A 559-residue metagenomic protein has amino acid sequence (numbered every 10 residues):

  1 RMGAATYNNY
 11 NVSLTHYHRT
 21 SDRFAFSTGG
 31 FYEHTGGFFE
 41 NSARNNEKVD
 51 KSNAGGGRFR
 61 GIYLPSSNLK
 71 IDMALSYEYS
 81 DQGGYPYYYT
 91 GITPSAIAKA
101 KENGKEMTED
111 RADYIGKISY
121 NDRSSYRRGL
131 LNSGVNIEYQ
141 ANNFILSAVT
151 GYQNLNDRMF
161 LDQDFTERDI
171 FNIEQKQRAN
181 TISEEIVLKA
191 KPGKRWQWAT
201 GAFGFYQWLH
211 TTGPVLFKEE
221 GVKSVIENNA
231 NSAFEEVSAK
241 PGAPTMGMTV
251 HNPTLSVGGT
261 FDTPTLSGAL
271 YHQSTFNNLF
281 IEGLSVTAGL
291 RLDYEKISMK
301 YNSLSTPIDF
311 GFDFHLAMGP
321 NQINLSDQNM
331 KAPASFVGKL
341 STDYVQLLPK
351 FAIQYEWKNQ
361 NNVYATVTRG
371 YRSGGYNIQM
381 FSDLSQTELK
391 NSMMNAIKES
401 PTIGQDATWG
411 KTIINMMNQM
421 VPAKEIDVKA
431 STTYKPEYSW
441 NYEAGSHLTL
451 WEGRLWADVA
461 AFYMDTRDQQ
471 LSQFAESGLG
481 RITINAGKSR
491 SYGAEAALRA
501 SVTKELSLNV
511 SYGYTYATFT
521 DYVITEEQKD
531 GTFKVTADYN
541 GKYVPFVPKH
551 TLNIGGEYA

Functional and structural regions predicted by a protein language model:
R1-N41, E47-G57, L69, G129-S133 (+3 more regions): Outer-membrane beta-barrel translocator/receptor signature
M2-N8, Y32-G36, Y77-D81, A141 (+9 more regions): Transmembrane beta-strands of outer-membrane beta-barrel pores
S21-D22, E33, L64-N68, A141-N142 (+10 more regions): Outer-membrane beta-barrel channels and translocator barrels
F26-G30, I71-M73, L146-A148, Q197-A202 (+6 more regions): Transmembrane beta-strands of outer-membrane beta-barrel proteins
F39-K48, Y85-I118, D164-F171, P214-G258 (+4 more regions): Solvent-exposed loop segments that connect transmembrane elements
N46, S52-A199, F205-T211: Outer-membrane beta-barrel domain signature, strongest for Gram-negative TonB-dependent receptors and also present
N136-L161, N362-Y364, Q379, E388-N485 (+4 more regions): Membrane-embedded beta-barrel scaffold of Gram-negative outer-membrane proteins
K189, Q197-A199, F203-F205, F280 (+2 more regions): Gram-negative outer-membrane beta-barrel transporters
